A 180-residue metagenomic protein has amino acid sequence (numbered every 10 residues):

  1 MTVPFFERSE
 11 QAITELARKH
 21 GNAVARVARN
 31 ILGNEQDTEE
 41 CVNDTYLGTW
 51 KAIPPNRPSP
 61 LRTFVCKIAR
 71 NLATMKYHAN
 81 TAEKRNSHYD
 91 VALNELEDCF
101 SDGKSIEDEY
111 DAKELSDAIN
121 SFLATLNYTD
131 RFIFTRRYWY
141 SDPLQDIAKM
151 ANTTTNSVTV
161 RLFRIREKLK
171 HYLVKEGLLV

Functional and structural regions predicted by a protein language model:
M1-A23, N30, E107, Y140 (+2 more regions): N-terminal module of bacterial RNA polymerase sigma factors
A12-E15, A23, V27, D37 (+3 more regions): Amphipathic alpha-helical recognition patches that constitute DNA-binding helices
L16-E35, W50-A52, L123, K175: Amphipathic, Lys/Arg- and hydrophobic-enriched alpha-helical face
E40-L47, K51, S59-N71: Structural recognition of an alpha-helix C-terminal capping motif at a helix-to-coil junction
K67-Y89, A112, K175: Arg/Lys-rich amphipathic alpha helix in sigma70-family domain 2
T74, I119, D130, W139 (+1 more regions): DNA-recognition helix of helix-turn-helix
N94-A124: Acidic, proline/glycine-rich intrinsically disordered inter-domain spacer in sigma factors
I133-F134: Short alpha-helical "packing" element that flanks the helix-turn-helix/winged-helix DNA-binding module
